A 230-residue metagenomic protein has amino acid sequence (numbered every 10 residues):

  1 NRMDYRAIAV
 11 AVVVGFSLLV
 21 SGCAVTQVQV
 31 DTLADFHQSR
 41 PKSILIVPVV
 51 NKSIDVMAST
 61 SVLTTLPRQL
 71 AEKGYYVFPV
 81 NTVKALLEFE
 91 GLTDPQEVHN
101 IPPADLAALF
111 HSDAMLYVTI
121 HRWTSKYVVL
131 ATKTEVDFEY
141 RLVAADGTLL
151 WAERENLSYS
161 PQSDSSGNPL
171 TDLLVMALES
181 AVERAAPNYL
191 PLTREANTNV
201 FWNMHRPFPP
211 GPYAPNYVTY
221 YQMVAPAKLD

Functional and structural regions predicted by a protein language model:
N1-V12: Bacterial N-terminal signal peptides that target proteins for export
A11-S21: Bacterial N-terminal signal peptides
C23-K42, A144-D230: C-terminal/domain-edge helix-coil "capping" segments
P41-K52, L87-E88: Acidic/histidine-rich, surface-exposed loop or edge segments in extracytoplasmic proteins
S43-P48, M115-H121, E135-R141: Soluble periplasmic/extracytoplasmic beta-strand elements of cell-envelope proteins
S53-Y117, T148-A152, S180-Y189: N-terminal segment of the mature soluble domain
T119-T124, N156: Generic short beta-strand segments
S125-V129: Extracytoplasmic/secreted cell-surface and envelope-processing proteins
